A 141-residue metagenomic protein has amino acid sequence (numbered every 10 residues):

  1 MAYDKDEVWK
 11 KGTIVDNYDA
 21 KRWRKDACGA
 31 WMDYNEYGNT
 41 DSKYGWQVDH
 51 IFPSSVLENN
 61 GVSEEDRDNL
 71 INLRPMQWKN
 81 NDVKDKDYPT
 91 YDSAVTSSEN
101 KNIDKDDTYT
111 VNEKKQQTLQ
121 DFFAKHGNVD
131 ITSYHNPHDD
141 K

Functional and structural regions predicted by a protein language model:
M1-T40: Short, charged surface segments at domain edges that flank catalytic/cofactor-binding sites
A2-K5, G45, Q116: Alpha-helix initiation and N-capping motif
V8-K10, D26-A27, N39, S54 (+3 more regions): Hydrophobic alpha-helical membrane-spanning segments
W31, T40, Q47, E99-N102 (+1 more regions): Compositionally biased, intrinsically disordered low-complexity regions
D33-M76, K84-P89: Histidine-centered nuclease catalytic patch
N60-I71, D82-D140: Polybasic, low-complexity binding patches
K79: Short, cysteine/histidine-rich loop/knuckle motifs that typically chelate Zn2+
